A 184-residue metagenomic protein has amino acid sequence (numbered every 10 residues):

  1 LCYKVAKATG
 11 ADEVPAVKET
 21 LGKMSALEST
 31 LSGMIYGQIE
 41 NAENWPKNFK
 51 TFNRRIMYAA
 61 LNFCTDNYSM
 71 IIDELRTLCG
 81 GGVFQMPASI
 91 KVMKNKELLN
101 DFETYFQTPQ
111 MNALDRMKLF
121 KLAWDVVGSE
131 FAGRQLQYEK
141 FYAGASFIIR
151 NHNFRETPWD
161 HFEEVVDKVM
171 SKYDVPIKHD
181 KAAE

Functional and structural regions predicted by a protein language model:
L1-S29: A conserved active-site cap/scaffold subdomain adjacent to cofactor or substrate pockets
Y3, S29-S32, Y36, T65 (+1 more regions): Structural signal for well-ordered, non-membrane alpha-helices
Y3-G10, I39, E43, C79: A structural signal for long alpha-helical coiled-coils and helix-turn connectors that form the cytosolic signaling
A16-E19, W45-A59: Short beta-alpha connecting loops at secondary-structure transitions that line or flank enzyme active sites
G22-N44, R76: Loop-to-helix element that buttresses phosphate recognition and phosphoryl-transfer chemistry
Q38-K47, Q85, S89-V92: Active/binding-pocket-proximal capping segment
R55-A182: Alpha-helix capping/hinge segments and adjacent helical runs
